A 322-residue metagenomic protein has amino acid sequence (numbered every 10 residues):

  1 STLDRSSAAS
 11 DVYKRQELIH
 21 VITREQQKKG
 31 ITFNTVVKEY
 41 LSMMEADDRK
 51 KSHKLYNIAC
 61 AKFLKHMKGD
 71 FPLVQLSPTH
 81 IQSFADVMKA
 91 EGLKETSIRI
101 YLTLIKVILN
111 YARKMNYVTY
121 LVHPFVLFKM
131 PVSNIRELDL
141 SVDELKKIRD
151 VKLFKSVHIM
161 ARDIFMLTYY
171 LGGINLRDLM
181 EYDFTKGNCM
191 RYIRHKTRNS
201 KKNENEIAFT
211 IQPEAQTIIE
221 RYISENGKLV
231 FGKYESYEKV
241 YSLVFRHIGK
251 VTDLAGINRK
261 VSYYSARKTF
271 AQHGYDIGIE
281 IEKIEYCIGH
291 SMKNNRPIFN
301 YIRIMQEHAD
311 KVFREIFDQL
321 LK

Functional and structural regions predicted by a protein language model:
T2-A9, Y13: Single conserved hydrophobic/aromatic residue that forms the stacking wall/gate of nucleotide- or nucleobase-binding
T23-E91, N110: Basic/aromatic-enriched alpha-helical hairpins
P124-L176: Basic, Lys/Arg- and aromatic-enriched nucleic-acid-binding interface segment
D139, R194-N199, I288-L321: Catalytic-site neighborhood detector that most strongly recognizes the C-terminal catalytic loop/helix of tyrosine
M180-I218: Conserved tyrosine-mediated DNA breakage-rejoining catalytic core shared by Y-recombinases
F184-C189, N258-R259, I279-I302, K322: Short, polar N-cap/turn motifs at the start of nucleic acid-interacting alpha helices
Q212-N258: Active-site/catalytic core of tyrosine-dependent DNA strand-transfer enzymes
F245-Y286, H290: Short, basic (Lys/Arg/His-rich) helix/loop patches that form interaction surfaces in the mid-to-C-terminal regions
